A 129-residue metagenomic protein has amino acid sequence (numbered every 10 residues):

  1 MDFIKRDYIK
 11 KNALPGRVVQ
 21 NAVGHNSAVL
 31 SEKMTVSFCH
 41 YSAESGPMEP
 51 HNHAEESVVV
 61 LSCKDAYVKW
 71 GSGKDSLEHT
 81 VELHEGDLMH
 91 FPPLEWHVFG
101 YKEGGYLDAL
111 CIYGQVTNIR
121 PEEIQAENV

Functional and structural regions predicted by a protein language model:
M1-H40, P47, E127-V129: A short, N-terminal "cap"/entry segment at the start of jelly-roll beta-barrel domains of the cupin/DSBH fold
H25, G46-N52, K69-W70, H79-V81 (+1 more regions): Short histidine-centered beta-strand/loop micro-motifs that create catalytic or ligand/metal-coordination sites
F38, P50-N52, S62, W70-S72 (+3 more regions): Residue-level recognition of conserved beta-strand positions in structured domain cores
C39, E49-P50, E55-L61, V81 (+1 more regions): His/acidic/aromatic-lined binding-pocket segments of jelly-roll/cupin-type domains and related regulatory beta-sandwich
H53-A54, K64, E95-W96, G105 (+1 more regions): A generic "binding-loop/recognition-motif" signal
S57, G104-E122: A short hydrophobic beta-strand segment most commonly corresponding to one strand of the jelly-roll/cupin
S57-E85, E95, I124: A short beta-strand-loop-beta hairpin characteristic of the jelly-roll/cupin
E82-E103, G114: Conserved metal-binding segment of the jelly-roll/cupin
